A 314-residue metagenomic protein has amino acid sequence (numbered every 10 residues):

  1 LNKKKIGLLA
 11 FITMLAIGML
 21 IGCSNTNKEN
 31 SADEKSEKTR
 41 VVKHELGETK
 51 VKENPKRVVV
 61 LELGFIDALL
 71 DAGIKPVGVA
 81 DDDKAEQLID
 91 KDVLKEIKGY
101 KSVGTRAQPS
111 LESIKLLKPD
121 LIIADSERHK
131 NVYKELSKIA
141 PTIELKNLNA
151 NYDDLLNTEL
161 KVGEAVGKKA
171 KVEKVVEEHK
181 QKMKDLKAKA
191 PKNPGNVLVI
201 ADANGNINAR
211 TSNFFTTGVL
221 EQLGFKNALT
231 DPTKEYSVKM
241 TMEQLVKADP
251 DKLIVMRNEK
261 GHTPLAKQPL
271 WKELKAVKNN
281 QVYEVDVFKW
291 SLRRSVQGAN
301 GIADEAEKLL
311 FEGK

Functional and structural regions predicted by a protein language model:
N2-F11, I21-F65, A170-L198, N258 (+2 more regions): Bacterial Sec-exported substrate-binding components of ABC uptake systems
H44-L46, V103-E112, T233-M242: Short helix-initiation/N-cap motifs at beta->coil->alpha
K50-P55, K95-S102, G224-K234: A local structural motif
F65-S113: A short, structured surface patch at a secondary-structure boundary
D82-K84, L88, A209-V238: Alpha-helical, coiled-coil/dimerization segments enriched in small aliphatic residues
K118-A124, P141, L245, D249-L253: Proline-aspartate-enriched helix->loop->beta-strand connector
N131-V132, K138-D202, L292-K314: Extracytoplasmic substrate-binding proteins
D251-K314: Structured C-terminal subdomain patch of bacterial secreted/periplasmic proteins
